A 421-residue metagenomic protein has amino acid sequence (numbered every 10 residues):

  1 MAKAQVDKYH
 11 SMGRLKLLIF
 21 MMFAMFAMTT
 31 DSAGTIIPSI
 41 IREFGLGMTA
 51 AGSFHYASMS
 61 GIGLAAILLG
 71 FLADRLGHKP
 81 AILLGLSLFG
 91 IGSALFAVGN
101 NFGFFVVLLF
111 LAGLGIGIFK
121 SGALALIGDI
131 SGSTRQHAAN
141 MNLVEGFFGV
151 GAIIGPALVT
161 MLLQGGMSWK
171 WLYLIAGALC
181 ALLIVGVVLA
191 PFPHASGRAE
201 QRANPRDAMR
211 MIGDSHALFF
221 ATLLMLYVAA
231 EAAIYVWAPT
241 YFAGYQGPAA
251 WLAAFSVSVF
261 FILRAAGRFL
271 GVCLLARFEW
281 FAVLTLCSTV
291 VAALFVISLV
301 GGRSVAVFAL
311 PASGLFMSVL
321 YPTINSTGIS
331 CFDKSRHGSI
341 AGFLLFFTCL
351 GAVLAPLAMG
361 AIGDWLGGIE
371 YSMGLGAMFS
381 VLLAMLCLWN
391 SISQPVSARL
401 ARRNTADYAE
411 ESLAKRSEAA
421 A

Functional and structural regions predicted by a protein language model:
R14-R42, L46, K120, L124 (+1 more regions): Extracytoplasmic
D31, M59-I67, I153, F261-F269 (+1 more regions): Residue-level signature of mid-helix packing/kink "hotspots" within the transmembrane helices of 12-pass Major
A33-G34, S215-S258, A265: Extracytoplasmic gate region of multi-pass secondary transporters
I40-I41, L72-A73, L158-G166, F242-A243 (+2 more regions): Interfacial helix-cap and linker-helix signal at transmembrane-aqueous boundaries of multi-pass secondary transporters
L64-G103: Conserved MFS/SLC helix-loop-helix module at the cytosolic interface between two early adjacent transmembrane helices
G92, G103-L111, V305-S313: Paired small-residue
L108-G146: Cytoplasmic helix-loop-helix junction between adjacent transmembrane helices in 12-TM secondary transporters
L143-F192: Helix-loop-helix hairpin linking two adjacent transmembrane segments in secondary transporters
